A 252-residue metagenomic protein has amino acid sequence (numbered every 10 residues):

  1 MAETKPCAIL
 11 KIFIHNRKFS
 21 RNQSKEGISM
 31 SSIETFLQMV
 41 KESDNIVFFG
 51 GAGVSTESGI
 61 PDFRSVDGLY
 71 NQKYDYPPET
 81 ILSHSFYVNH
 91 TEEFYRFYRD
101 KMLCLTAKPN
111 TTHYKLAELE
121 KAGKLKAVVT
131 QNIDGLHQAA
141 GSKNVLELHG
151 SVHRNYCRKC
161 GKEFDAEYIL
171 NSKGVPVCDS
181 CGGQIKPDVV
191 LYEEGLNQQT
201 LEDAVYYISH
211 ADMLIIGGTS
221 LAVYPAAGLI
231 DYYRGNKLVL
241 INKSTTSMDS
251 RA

Functional and structural regions predicted by a protein language model:
K5-A252: Conserved catalytic core of sirtuin-type NAD+-dependent deacylases
